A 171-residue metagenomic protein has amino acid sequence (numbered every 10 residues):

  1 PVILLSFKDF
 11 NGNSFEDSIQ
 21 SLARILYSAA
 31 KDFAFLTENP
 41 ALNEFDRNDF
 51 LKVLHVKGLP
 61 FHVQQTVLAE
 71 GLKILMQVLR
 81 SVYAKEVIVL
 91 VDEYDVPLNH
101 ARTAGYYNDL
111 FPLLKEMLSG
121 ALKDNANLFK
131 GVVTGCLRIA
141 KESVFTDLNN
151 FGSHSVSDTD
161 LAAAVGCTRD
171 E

Functional and structural regions predicted by a protein language model:
P1-E171: Phosphate-binding site recognition
